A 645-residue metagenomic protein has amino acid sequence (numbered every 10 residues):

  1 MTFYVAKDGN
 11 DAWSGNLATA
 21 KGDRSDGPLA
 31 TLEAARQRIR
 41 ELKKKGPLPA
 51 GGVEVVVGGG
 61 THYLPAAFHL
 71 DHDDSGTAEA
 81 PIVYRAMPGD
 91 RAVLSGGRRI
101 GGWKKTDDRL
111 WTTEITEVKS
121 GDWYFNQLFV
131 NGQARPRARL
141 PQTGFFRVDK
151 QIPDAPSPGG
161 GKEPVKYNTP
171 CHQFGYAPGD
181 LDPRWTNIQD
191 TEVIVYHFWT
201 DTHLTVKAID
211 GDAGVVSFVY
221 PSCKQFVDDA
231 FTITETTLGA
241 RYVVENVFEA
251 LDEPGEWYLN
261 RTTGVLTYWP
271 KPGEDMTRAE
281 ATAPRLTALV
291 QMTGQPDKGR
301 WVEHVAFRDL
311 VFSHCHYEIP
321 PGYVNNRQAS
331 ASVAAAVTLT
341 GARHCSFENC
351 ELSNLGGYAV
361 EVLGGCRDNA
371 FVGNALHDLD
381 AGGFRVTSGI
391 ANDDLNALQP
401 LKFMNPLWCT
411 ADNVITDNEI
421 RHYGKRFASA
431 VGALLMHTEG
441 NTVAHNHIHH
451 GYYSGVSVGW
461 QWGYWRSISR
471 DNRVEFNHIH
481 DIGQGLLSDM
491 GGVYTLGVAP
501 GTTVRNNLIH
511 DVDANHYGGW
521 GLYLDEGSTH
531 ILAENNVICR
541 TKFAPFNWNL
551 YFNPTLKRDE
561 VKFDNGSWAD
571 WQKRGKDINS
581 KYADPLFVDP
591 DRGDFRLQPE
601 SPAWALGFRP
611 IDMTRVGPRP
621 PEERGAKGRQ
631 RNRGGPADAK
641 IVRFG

Functional and structural regions predicted by a protein language model:
Y4-G341, S346, E351, N392-N405 (+3 more regions): Extracellular polysaccharide-degrading/modifying enzymes targeting complex plant/algal/animal polysaccharides
K45-G52, T77-E79, R426-A428, S467-I468 (+3 more regions): Short helix-terminating capping/connector loops at secondary-structure junctions
V56, H69, V83-R85, V93-S95 (+18 more regions): Extracellular beta-strand solenoid repeats
Y84-R85, L94, A428, L487 (+4 more regions): Extracellular, surface-exposed repeat architectures
K105-T112, P284-G294, Y323-T338, N354-Y358 (+6 more regions): Extracellular beta-strand/beta-solenoid scaffold signature
L128, L140-Q142, P153, H314 (+2 more regions): Extracellular beta-rich repeat passengers
A208-D210, H422, D481, D589: A residue-level detector for short acidic-glycine micro-motifs
E303-H314, R343-G357, R367-A381, I390-G424 (+5 more regions): Right-handed parallel beta-helix
